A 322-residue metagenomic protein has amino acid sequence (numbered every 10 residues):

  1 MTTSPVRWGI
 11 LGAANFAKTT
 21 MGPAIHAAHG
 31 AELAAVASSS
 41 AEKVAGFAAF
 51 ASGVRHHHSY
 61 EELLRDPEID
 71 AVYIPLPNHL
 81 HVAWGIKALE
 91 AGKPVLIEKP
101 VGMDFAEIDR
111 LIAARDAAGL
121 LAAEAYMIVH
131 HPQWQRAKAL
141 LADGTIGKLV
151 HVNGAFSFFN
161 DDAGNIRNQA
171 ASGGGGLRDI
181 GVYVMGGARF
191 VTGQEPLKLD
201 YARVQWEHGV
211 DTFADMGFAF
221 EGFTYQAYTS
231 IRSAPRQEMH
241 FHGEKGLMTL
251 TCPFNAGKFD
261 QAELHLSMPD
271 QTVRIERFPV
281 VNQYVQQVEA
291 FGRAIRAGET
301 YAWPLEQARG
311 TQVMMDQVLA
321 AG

Functional and structural regions predicted by a protein language model:
M1-A51: N-terminal Rossmann-like dinucleotide-binding module
M1-P5, A71-Y73, A290-G322: C-terminal helix-rich "cap/oligomerization" subdomain common to oxidoreductases
F16, K258, E276-E289: Active-site loop of classical SDR/Rossmann-like NAD(P)-dependent oxidoreductases, centered on the catalytic Tyr-X3-Lys
A17, H58, I97-E98, A122-E124 (+2 more regions): Hydrophobic residues in well-ordered beta-strands that form the structural core
V54-A114: Beta-loop-alpha module in the N-terminal Rossmann-like domain of NAD(P)-dependent dehydrogenases, especially those
D109-M127, K148-V150: Rossmann-fold dehydrogenase core element
I128-D200, E207: Predominantly a Rossmann-like dinucleotide-binding segment in NAD(P)-dependent oxidoreductases
M185-G257, V288-E299: Contiguous beta-strand/loop segments that form the cofactor/metal-binding neighborhood of enzyme cores
